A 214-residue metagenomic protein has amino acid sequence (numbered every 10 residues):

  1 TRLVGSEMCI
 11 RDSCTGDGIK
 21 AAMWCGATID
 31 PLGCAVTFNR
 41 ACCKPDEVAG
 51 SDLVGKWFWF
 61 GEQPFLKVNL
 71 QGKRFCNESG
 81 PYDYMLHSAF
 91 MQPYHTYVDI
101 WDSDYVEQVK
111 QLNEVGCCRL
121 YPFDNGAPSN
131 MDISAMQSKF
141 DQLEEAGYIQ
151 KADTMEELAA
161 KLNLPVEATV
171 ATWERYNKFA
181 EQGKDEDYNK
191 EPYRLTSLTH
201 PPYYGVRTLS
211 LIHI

Functional and structural regions predicted by a protein language model:
T1-G5, I212-H213: Single conserved hydrophobic/aromatic residue that forms the stacking wall/gate of nucleotide- or nucleobase-binding
S6-C42: Glycine-rich loop(s) and the adjacent beta-strand/alpha-helix scaffold that form part
K44-L53: Short low-complexity, flexible loop/linker segments enriched in glycine and/or proline with clustered acidic
F60-E62: Short, small/polar residue-rich loop motifs at catalytic or cofactor-binding pockets
Q71-L162, V166, V170-T172, V206: C-terminal catalytic lobe of FAD-dependent flavoproteins
A168-I212: A glycine-rich dinucleotide-binding beta-alpha-beta segment and adjacent secondary-structure elements that constitute
